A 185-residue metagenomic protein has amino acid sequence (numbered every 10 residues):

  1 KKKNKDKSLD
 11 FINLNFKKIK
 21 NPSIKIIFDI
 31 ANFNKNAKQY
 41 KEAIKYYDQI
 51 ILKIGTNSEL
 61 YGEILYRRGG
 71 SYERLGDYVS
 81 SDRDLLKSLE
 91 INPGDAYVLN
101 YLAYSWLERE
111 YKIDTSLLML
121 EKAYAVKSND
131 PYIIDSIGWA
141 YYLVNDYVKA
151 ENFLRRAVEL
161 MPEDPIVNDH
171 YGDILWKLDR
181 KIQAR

Functional and structural regions predicted by a protein language model:
K1, K25-D29, E59-R67, Y97-Y101 (+2 more regions): Alpha-solenoid helical repeat scaffolds
K2, N36, R67-G70, R74 (+3 more regions): Register position in tetratricopeptide repeats
N15-F16, I50, K87-S88, K122-A123 (+1 more regions): Canonical positions in the second alpha-helix
K18-I19, K53-N57, I91, V126 (+1 more regions): Structural marker of alpha-solenoid helical repeat scaffolds
N32, G70, Y104-S105, W139 (+1 more regions): Residue-level recognition of tetratricopeptide repeat
